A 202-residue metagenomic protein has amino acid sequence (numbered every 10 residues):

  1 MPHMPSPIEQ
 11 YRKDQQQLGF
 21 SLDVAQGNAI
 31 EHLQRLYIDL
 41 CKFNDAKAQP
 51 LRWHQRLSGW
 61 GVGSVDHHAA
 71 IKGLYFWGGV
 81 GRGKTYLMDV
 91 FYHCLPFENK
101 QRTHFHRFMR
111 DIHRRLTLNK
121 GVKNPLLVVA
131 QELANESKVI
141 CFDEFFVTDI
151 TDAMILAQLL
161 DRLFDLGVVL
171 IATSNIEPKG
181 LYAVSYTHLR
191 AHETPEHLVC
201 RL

Functional and structural regions predicted by a protein language model:
M1-G63: A short, basic N-terminal segment
G63-I71: Phosphate-binding P-loop
F76: Hydrophobic anchor at the beta1->P-loop junction of P-loop NTPases
K84: Conserved lysine of the Walker
L87: Hydrophobic positions on the alpha1 helix immediately C-terminal to the Walker A/P-loop
H106-A134: Short glycine-rich substrate-engagement loop in P-loop NTPases that contacts/grips substrate
K123-I150, M154: Conserved nucleotide-sensing/catalytic segment adjacent to the nucleotide-binding pocket in NTP-handling enzymes
T187-E196: Conserved small/polar residues in nucleotide/adenosyl-binding loops
